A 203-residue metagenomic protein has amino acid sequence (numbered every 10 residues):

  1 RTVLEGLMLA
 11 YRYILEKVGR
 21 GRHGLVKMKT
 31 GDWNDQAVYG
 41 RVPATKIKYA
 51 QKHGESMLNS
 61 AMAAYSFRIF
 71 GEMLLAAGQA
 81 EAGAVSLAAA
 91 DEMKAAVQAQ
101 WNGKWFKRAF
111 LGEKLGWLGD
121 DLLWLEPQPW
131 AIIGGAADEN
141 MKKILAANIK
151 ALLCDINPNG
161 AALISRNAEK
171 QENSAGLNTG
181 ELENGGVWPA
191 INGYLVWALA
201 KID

Functional and structural regions predicted by a protein language model:
R1, H23-G54, G103-P127, A161-W188: Carbohydrate-binding/catalytic loop surfaces
R1-K27, M57-S60, A64, L182-I202: Aromatic-rich carbohydrate-recognition surfaces in CAZymes
T2, Q51, L58, A77-A88 (+1 more regions): A structural signal for alpha-helical segments
K52-S56, I69-F70, A77, I202: A generic structural motif
M62-E172: Catalytic cores of carbohydrate-active enzymes
W130, A136-E139, G193-L195, K201-D203: Short, glycine-/Ser/Thr-/acidic-enriched flexible segments
